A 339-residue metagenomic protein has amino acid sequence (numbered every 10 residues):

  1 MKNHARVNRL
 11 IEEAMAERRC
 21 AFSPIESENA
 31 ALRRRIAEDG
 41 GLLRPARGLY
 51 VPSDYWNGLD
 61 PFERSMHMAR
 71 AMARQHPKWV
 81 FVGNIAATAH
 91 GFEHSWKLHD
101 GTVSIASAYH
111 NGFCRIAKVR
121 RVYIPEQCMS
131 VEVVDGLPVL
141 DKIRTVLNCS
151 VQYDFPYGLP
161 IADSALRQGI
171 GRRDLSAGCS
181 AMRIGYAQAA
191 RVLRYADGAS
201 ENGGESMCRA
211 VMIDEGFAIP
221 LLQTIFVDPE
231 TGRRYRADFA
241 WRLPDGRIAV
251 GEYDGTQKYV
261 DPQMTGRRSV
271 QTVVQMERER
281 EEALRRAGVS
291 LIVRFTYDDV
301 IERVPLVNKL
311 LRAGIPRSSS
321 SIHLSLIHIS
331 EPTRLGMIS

Functional and structural regions predicted by a protein language model:
M1-I184, R317-L326, S330: Short gly/ser-rich loop at a beta-strand->alpha-helix junction or flexible surface loop bordering the NTP-binding
K2-R9, I25-E28, L166-L326, S330: Surface segments flanking catalytic/ligand-binding clefts of nucleic-acid enzymes
R47-L49, D254-Q257, G336: Glycine-centered small-residue hotspots that permit tight backbone geometry or close packing
G91, W96, V260-P262, V304 (+1 more regions): Short, function-defining helix-loop hinge/capping sites that tune catalysis or transport
G91-F92, H110, V151, F217 (+3 more regions): Residue-level marker of positions within ordered structural domains that often coincide with functionally constrained
I327-S339: Single conserved hydrophobic/aromatic residue that forms the stacking wall/gate of nucleotide- or nucleobase-binding
